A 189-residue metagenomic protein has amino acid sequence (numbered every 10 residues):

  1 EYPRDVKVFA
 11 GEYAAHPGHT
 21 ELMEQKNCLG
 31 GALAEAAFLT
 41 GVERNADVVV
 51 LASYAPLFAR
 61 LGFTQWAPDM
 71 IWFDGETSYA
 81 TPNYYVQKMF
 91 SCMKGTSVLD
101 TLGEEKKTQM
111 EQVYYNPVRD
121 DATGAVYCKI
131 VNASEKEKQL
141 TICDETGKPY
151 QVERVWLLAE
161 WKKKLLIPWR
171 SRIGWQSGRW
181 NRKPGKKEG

Functional and structural regions predicted by a protein language model:
E1-P3: Acidic (Asp/Glu)-rich catalytic clusters
V6-N116, D121-A122: Aromatic/acidic polysaccharide-binding cleft in carbohydrate-active enzymes
E35-L39, V126, K138-T141: Short alpha-helical segments and helix-capping/turn motifs at coil-helix boundaries
E105-M110, T123, V131-G189: C-terminal beta-sandwich/jelly-roll accessory domains of carbohydrate-active enzymes
